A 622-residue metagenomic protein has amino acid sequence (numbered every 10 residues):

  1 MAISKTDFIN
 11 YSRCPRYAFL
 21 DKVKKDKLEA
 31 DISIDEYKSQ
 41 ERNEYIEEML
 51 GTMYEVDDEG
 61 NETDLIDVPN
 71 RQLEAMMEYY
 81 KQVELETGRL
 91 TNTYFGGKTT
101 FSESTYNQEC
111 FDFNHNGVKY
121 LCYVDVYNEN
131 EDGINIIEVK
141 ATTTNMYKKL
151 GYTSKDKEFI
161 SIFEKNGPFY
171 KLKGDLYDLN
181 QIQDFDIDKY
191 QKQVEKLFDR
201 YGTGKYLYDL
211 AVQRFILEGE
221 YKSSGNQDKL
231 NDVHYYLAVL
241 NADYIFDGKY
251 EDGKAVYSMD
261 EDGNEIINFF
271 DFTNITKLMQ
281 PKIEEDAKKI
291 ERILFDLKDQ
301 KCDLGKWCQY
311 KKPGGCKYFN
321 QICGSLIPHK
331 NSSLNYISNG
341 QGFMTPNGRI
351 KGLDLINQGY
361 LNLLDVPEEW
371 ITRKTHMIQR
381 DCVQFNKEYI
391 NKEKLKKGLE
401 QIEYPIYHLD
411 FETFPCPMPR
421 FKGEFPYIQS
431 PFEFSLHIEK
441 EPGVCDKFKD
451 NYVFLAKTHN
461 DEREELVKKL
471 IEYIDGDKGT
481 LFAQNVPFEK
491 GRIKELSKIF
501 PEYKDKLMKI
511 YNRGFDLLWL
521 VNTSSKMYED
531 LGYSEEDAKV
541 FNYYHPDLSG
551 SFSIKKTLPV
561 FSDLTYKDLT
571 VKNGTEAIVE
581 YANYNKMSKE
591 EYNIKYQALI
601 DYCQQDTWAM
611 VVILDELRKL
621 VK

Functional and structural regions predicted by a protein language model:
M1-I136, T142-D175, G340-E388: Metal-dependent nuclease catalytic cores that hydrolyze phosphodiester bonds in DNA/RNA, characterized by
A2, T6-D7, Y11-S12, K25-D26 (+3 more regions): Cys/His-rich finger/ribbon microdomains and the adjacent scaffold used for macromolecule binding/structural
Y37-D67, G151-F198, V256-I275, Y528-F541: Charged, glycine/proline-rich intrinsically disordered loops and linkers
E84, G88-N92, I136-E138, T143 (+4 more regions): Conserved RNase H-like, two-metal-ion catalytic cores of nucleic-acid enzymes
S104-F111, Y404-P415, D516: Two-metal-ion RNase H-like nuclease active-site motif
Y106-C110, Y123, N128, I136-A141 (+4 more regions): Conserved DEDDh/DEDDy metal-dependent 3′-5′ exonuclease domain
K148, F246-E251, P417-K422, K490-I499: A short acidic (Asp/Glu
D199-Y206, V212-F215, V233-N241, G248-A255 (+4 more regions): Acidic, Mg2+-coordinating catalytic module of metal-dependent nucleases/exonucleases that use a two-metal-ion mechanism
